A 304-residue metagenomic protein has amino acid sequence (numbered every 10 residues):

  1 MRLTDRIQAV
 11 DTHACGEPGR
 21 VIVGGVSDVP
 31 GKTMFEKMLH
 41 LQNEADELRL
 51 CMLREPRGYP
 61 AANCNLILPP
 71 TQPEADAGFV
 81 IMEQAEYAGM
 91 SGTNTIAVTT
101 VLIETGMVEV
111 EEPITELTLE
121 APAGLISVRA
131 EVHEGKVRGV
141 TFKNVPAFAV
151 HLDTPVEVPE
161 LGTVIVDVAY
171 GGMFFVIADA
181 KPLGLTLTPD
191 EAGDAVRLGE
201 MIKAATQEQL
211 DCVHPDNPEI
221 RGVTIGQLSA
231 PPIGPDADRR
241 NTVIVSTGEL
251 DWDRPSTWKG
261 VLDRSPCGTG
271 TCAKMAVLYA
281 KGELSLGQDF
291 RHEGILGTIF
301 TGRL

Functional and structural regions predicted by a protein language model:
M1-P159, V164-D167, A180-L304: A glycine-rich beta-to-alpha transition motif near the start of alpha/beta enzyme domains, typified by
G172: Glycine-rich ThDP/TPP pyrophosphate-binding loop and its adjacent helix/strand module within ThDP-dependent enzymes
